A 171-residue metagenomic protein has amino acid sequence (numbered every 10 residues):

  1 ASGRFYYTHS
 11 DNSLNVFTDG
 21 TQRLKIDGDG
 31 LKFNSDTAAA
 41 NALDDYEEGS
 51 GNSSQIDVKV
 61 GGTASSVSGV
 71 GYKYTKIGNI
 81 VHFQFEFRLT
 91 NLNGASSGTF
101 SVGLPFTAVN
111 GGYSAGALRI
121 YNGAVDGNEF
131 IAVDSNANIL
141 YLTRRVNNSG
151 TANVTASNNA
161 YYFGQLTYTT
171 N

Functional and structural regions predicted by a protein language model:
A1-Q22, D29-T63, A124-V125: Self-maturation zones of extracellular/virion spikes and adhesins
F5, V16, L43, V81-F83 (+2 more regions): Extracellular/surface recognition and adhesion modules
Y7-H9, I26, K76, V133-S135: Generic beta-strand structural signal
N12-L14, L31, V81-F83, N138-L140: Hydrophobic residues embedded in beta-strands of well-ordered beta-sheets
D36-N41, S50-I77, R88-V109, N148-N159: Surface-exposed ligand/attachment interfaces on beta-rich extracellular proteins
F87-N138: Terminal beta-strand-rich extracellular "head" domains that mediate receptor/glycan or other ligand binding
V125-A160: Structured beta-strand segments within beta-sheet-rich domains
N158-N171: Short, structured beta-strand segments at or near domain termini in extracellular proteins/domains
